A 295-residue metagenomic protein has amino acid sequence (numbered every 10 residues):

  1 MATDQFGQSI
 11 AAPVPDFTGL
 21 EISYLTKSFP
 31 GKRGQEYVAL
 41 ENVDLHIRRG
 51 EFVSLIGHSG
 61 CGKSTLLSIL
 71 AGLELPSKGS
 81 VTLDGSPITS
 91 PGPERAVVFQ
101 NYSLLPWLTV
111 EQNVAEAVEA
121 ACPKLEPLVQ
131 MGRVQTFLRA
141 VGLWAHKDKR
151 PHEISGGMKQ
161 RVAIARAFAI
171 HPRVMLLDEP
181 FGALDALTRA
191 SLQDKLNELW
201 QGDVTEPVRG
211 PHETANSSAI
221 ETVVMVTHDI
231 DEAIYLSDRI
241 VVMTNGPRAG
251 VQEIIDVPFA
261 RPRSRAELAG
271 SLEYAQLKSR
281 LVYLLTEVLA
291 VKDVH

Functional and structural regions predicted by a protein language model:
I56-H58: The feature captures the beta-strand-to-loop junction immediately N-terminal to the Walker
A71: Helix-to-loop junction immediately C-terminal to a conserved catalytic motif
G79-P91: Conserved ABC transporter NBD signature motif
L108-A117, I234: Short coil-to-helix segment of the ABC ATPase nucleotide-binding domain corresponding to the Q-loop/switch region
C122, E126-H146, K195-E198, V204-P207 (+1 more regions): Conserved ABC ATPase "signature" region
R150-I154, M158: Conserved ABC ATPase signature
A169-R173: A short, proline-enriched helix->beta-strand linker immediately N-terminal to the Walker B motif in ABC-type P-loop
